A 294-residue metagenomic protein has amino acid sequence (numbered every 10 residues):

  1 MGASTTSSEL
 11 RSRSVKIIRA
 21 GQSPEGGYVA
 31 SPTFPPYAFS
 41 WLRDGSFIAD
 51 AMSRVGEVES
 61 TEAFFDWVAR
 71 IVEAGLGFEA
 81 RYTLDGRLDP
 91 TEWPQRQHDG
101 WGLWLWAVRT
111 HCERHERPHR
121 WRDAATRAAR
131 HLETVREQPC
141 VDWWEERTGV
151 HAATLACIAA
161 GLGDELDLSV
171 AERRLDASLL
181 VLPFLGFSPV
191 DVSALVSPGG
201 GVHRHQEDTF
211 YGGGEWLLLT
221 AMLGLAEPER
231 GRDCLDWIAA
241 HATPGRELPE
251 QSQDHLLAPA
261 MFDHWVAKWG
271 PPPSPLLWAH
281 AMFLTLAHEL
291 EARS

Functional and structural regions predicted by a protein language model:
G2-F39, V72-Q95, W101, W121 (+3 more regions): Extended glycan-interaction surfaces of carbohydrate-active proteins
R43, D99-G102, G149, A153: Residue signature of alpha-solenoid helical repeat architecture, marking inter-repeat boundaries and helix-start
G45-I71, A107-R117, S178-P189, A221-H241: Alpha-helical support elements that line or immediately flank enzyme active sites and cofactor-binding pockets
F47-D50, L103-W106, C157-A160, L218 (+2 more regions): Short amphipathic alpha-helical face segments that pack within enzyme cores and frequently flank/anchor catalytic
V58, E62, H119-T126, A152-A159: Non-membrane alpha-helical structural segments and their capping/turn regions in soluble enzymes
V68-G75, I158, L162: Alpha-helical transition-metal enzyme core signature, strongest for iron centers
W106, W121, R147-G149, E172: Internal, glycine-rich beta/alpha segment that forms the wall or movable "lid" of small-molecule/cofactor binding
T148-A171, S178-L179: Loop-centered beta-sheet repeat module
